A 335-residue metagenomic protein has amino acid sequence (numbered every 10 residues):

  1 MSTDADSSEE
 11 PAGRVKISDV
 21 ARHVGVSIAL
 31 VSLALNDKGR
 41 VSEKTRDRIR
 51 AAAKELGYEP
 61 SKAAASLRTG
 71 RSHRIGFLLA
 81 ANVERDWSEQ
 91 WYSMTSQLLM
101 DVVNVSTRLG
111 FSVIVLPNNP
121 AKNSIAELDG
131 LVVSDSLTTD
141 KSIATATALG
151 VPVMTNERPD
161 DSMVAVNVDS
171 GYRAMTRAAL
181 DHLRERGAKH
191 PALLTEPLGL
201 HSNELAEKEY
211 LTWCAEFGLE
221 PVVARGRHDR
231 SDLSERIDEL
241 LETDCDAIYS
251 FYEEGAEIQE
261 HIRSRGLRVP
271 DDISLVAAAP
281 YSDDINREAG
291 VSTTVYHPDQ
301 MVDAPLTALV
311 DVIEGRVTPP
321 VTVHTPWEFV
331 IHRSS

Functional and structural regions predicted by a protein language model:
M1-H73: N-terminal helix-turn-helix DNA-binding module of bacterial transcription factors
L30-S32, L67-W87, G130, H182 (+1 more regions): Short beta-strand segments enriched in small/hydrophobic residues
L56-K122: Amphipathic helical "hinge" segments at domain boundaries
V102-P117, A192-L193, E207-D232: Short beta-strand elements in bilobed, periplasmic/extracellular small-molecule ligand-binding domains
L137-A178, A279-V291: Flexible loop/hinge segments that line or gate small-molecule binding clefts
N167-L193, R230-D238, V295-E314: Hydrophobic alpha-helical segments within soluble ligand-binding/sensing domains
R177-F217, V321-S334: An alpha-beta-alpha
D238-S335: Flexible loop/turn connectors
